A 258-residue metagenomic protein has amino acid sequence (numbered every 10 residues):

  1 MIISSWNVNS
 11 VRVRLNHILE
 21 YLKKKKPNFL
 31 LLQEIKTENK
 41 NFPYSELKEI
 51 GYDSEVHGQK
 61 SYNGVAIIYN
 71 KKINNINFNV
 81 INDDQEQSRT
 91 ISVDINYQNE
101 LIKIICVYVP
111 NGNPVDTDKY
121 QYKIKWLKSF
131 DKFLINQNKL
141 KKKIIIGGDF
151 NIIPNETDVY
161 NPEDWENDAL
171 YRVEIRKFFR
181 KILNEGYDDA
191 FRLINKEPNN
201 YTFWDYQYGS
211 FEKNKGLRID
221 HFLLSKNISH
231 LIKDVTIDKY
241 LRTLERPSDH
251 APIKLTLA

Functional and structural regions predicted by a protein language model:
M1-I50, Y62-V65, P154: N-terminal, active-site-proximal structural segment of metallo-dependent hydrolase catalytic domains
M1-S10, L101-D116, G147, H250: Active-site-proximal beta-strand elements of phosphoester/diester hydrolases
I35-E38, F42-P114: Structured beta-strand-rich core segments of catalytic domains in phosphoester-bond hydrolases
I50, W126-I219: Metal-dependent phosphoesterases centered on the DNase I-like endonuclease/exonuclease/phosphatase
S61-I76, P198, S210-L231, L257: Conserved beta strand-loop-helix elements of the APE1-like EEP
N70-K71, V93-N99, S225-K226, S248 (+1 more regions): Active-site beta-strand termini and strand-to-loop segments that position acidic
I81, V109-L127, E163-N167: Surface-exposed cleft-lining segments at the edges of enzyme active sites
T236-A258: Surface polyanion/phosphate-binding segment centered on an Asp-His-Pro turn
